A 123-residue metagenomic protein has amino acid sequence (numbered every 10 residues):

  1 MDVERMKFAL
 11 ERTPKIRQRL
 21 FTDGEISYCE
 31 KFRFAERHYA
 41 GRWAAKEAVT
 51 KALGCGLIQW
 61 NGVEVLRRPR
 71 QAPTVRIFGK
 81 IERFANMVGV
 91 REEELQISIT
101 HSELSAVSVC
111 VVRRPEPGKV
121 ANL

Functional and structural regions predicted by a protein language model:
M1-L123: Core catalytic alpha/beta fold that binds nucleotide/phospho-ligands
